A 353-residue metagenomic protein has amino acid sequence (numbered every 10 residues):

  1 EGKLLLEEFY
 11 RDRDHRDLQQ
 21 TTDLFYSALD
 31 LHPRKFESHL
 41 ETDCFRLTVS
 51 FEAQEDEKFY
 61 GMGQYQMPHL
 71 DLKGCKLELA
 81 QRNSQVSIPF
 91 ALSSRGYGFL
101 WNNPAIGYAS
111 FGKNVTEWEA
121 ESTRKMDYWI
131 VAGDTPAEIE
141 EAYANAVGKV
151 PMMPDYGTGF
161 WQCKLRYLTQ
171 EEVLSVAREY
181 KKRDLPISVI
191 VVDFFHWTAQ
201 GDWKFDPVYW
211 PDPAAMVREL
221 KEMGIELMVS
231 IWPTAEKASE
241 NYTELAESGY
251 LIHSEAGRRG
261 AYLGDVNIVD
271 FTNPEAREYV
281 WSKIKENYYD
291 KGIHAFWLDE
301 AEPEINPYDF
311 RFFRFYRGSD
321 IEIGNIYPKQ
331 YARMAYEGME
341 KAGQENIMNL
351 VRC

Functional and structural regions predicted by a protein language model:
E1-G157, K164-R166, Q170, A177-K182: Catalytic and substrate-binding clefts that recognize carbohydrates or anionic sugar/phosphate headgroups
E7-R16, T21, F25, F36-H39 (+1 more regions): Aromatic- and carboxylate-enriched substrate-binding clefts and catalytic-loop regions of carbohydrate-active enzymes
D71, E78, A120-R124, E141 (+9 more regions): Generic alpha-helix detector with strongest preference for long hydrophobic helices that associate with membranes
P136-I139, L168-V173, N273-A276, Y327-Y331: Phosphate/oxyanion-binding active-site loops and adjacent basic polyanion-contact surfaces
L165-E171, D206-P211: Acidic-and-aromatic substrate-binding clefts and catalytic sites of carbohydrate-active enzymes
V176-A177, M216: Inter-domain linker/hinge segments that demarcate the starts of reverse transcriptase and RNase H-type modules
